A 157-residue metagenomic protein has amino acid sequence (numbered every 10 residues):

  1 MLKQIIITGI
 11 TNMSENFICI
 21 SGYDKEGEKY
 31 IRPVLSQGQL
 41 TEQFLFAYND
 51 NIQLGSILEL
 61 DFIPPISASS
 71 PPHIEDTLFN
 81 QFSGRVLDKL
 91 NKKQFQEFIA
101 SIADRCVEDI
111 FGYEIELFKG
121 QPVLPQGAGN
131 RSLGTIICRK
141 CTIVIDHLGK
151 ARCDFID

Functional and structural regions predicted by a protein language model:
M1-L60: N-terminal ordered "arm"
S56, D61-D157: OB-fold/S1-family single-stranded nucleic acid-binding modules
